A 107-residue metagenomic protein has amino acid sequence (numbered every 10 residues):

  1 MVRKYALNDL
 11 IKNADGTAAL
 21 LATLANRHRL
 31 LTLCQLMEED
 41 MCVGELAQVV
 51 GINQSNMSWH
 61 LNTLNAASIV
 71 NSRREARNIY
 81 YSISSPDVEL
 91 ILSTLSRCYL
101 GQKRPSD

Functional and structural regions predicted by a protein language model:
M1-G16, S85-D107: Amphipathic alpha-helical dimerization/coiled-coil segments that flank or bridge DNA-binding/regulatory modules
R3-K4, L33, N62-L64: Short amphipathic alpha-helical surface micro-motifs
K12-N56, E75-V88: N-terminal helix-turn-helix DNA-binding core of bacterial DNA-binding proteins
Q48, W59, N65-A66: Alpha-helical residues within the helix-turn-helix
